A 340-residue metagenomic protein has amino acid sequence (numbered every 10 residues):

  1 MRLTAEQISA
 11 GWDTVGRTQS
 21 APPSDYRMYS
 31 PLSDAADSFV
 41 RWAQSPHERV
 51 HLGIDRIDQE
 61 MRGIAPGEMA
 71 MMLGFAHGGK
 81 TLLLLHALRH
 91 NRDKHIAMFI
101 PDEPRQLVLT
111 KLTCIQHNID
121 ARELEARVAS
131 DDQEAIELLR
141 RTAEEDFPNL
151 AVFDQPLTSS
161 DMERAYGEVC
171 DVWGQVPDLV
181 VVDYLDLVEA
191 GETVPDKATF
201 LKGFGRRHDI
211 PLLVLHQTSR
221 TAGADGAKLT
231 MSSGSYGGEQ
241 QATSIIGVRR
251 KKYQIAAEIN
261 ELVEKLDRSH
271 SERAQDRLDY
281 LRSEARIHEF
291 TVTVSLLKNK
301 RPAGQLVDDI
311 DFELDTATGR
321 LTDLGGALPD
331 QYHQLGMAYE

Functional and structural regions predicted by a protein language model:
R2-A35, E145, S159-S160, G167-V180 (+3 more regions): C-terminal regions of RecA-like/P-loop NTPase motor modules
S20-I119, D309, M337-Y339: The Walker A/P-loop phosphate-binding site
Q59, D93-V176, A190, L229-S232 (+1 more regions): Cytosolic-facing regulatory segments adjacent to core modules
M71, V152, D178-D183, L213 (+1 more regions): Structural motif
M98, V181-V182, I210-Q217: Structural recognition of the conserved hydrophobic beta-strand(s) that form the central parallel beta-sheet of P-loop
L107-L112, A165, K197-F200, G237 (+1 more regions): Alpha-helical scaffold elements adjacent to nucleotide-binding pockets in ATP/GTP-utilizing enzyme cores
D186, K202, S219: Catalytic acidic motif of RecA-like/P-loop NTPases
V188-P195: Conserved ATPase-coupling elements of RecA-like P-loop NTPase cores
